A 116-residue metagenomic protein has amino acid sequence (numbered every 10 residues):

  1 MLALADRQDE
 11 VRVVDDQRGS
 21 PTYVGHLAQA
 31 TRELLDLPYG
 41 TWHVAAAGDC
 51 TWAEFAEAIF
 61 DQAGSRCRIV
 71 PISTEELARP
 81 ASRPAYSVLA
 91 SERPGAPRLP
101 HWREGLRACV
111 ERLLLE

Functional and structural regions predicted by a protein language model:
M1-G19, G25-H26: NAD(P)-dependent short-chain dehydrogenase/reductase
L2, G25-E33, R107: Amphipathic alpha-helical segments that line or abut small-molecule/effector binding pockets and mediate allosteric
A5-D6, L35-D36, L114: Residue-level signal for alpha-helix termini/capping positions
V13-V14, V44, I72, W102: Hydrophobic residues at beta-strand termini and immediately following loops that shape nucleotide-binding pockets
G25-H26, G40, V110, L114-L115: Catalytic phosphate/metal-binding cores of nucleic-acid and nucleotide-processing enzymes, i.e., regions that mediate
A30, D36-A81: Mid/C-terminal beta-alpha module of Rossmann-like enzyme folds, strongest in SDR-family dehydrogenases/epimerases
T51-E57, I72-E116: Conserved C-terminal active-site "lid" loop/helix of NAD(P)H-dependent oxidoreductases that clamps the redox cofactor
